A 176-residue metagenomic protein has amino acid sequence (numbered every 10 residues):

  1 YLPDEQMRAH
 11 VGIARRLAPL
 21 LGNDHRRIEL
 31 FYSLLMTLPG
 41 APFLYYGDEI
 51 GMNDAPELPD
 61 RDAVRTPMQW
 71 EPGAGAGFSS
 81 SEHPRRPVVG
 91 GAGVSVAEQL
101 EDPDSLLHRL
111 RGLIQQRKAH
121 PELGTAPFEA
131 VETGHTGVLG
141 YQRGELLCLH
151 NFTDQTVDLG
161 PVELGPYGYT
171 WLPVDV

Functional and structural regions predicted by a protein language model:
Y1-V176: Active-site and adjacent substrate-binding regions of carbohydrate-active enzymes
